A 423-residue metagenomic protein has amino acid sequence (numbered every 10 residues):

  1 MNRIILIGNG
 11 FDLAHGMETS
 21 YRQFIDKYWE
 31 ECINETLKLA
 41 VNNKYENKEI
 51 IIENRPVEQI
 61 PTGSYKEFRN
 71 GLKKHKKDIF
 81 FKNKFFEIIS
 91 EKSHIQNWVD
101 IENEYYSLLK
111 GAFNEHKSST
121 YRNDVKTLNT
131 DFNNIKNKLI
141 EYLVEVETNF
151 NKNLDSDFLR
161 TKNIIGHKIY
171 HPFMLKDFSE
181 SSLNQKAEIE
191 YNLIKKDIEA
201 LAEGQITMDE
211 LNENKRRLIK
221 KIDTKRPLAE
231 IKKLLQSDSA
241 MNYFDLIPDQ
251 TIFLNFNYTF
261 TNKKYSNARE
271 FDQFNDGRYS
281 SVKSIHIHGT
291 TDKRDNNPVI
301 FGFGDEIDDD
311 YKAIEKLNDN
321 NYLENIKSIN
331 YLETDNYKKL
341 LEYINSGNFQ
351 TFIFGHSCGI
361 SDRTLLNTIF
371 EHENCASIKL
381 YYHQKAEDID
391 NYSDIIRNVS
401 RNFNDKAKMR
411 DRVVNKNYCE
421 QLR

Functional and structural regions predicted by a protein language model:
M1-H15, F24-K27, E31, T36-E49 (+2 more regions): SIR2/sirtuin-family catalytic core signature
N2, N9, D238-S239, I247 (+3 more regions): Sparse, context-dependent recognition of short Cys/His-centered cofactor- or disulfide-binding micro-motifs
H15-G16, K263: Short N-terminal helix/helix-N-cap motif within the alpha/beta-hydrolase-1
N43-Y331: Extended, H/D-rich, highly charged conserved domains that either
S237, T259, T334-K338, R363-L366: Short, well-ordered alpha-helical scaffold segments within catalytic/effector domains
S328-K338, S357-C358: A general structural motif
